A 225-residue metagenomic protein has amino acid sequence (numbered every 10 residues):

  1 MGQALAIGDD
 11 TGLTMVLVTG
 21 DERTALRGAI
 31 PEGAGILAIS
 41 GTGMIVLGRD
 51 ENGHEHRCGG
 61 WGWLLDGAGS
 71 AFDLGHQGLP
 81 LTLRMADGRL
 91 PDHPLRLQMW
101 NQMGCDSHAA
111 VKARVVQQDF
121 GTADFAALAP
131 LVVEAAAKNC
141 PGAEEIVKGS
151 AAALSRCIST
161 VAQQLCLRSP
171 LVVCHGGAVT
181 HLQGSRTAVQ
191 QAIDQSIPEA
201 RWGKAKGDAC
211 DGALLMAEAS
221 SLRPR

Functional and structural regions predicted by a protein language model:
M1-H93, L97, P224: Phosphate-binding/catalytic loop of phosphoryl-transfer enzymes
A6-D9, G28-I36, L79-R225: ATP-binding/phosphotransfer module of carbohydrate and carboxylate kinases, centering on a glycine-rich
